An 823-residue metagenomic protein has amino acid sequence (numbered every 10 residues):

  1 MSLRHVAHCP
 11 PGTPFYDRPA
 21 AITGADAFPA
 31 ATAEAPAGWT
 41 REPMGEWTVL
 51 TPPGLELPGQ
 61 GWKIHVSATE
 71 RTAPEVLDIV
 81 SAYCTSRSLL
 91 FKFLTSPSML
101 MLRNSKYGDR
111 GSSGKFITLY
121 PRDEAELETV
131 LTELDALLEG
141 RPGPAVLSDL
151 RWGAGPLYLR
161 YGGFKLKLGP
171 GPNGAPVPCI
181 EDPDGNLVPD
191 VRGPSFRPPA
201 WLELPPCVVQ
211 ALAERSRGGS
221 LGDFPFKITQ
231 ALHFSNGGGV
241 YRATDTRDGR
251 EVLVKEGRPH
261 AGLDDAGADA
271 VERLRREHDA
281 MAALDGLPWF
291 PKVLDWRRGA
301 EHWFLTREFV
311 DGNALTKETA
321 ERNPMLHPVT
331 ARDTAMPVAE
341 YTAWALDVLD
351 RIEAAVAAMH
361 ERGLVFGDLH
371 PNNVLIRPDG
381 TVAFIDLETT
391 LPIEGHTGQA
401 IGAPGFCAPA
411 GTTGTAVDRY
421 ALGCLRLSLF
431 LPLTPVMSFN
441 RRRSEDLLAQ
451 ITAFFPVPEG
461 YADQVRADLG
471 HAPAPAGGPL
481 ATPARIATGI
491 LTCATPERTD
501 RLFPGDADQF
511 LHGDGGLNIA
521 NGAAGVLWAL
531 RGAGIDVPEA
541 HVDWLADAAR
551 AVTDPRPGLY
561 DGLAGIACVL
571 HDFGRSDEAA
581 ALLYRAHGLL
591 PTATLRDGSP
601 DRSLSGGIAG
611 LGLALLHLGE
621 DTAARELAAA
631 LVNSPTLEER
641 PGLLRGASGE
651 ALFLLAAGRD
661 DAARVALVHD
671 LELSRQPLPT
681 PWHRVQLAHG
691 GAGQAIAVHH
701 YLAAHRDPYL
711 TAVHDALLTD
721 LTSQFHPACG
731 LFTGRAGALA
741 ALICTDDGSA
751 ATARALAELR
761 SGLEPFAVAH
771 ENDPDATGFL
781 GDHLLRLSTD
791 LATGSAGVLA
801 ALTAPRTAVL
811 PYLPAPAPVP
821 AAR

Functional and structural regions predicted by a protein language model:
S2-D17, G174-T229: Juxta-kinase regulatory segment immediately upstream of eukaryotic protein kinase catalytic domains
G59-E70, K227-E277: ATP-binding glycine-rich loop module of kinase domains
R141, A474-P504, A704, A741-T745 (+1 more regions): Terminal, non-catalytic domain-edge segments
D279-F290: Structural motif at the C-terminus of the N-lobe alphaC helix and the adjacent alphaC-beta4 loop of the Hanks-type
K292-W303: Short beta-strand micro-motifs within the conserved protein kinase catalytic domain, predominantly in the N-lobe
E301-A314: Conserved short submotifs of the Hanks-type protein kinase catalytic core that shape the nucleotide-binding pocket
V356, H360-P371, I376: Catalytic-loop of the protein kinase fold
E388-Q450: C-lobe/activation-segment region of protein kinase-like
